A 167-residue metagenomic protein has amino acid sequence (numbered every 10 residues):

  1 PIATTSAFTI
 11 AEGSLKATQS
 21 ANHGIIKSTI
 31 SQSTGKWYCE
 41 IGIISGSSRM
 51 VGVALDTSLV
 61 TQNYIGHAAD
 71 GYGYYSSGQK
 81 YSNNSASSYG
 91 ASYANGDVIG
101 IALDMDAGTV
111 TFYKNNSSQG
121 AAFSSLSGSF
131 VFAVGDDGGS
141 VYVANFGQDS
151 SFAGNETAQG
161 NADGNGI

Functional and structural regions predicted by a protein language model:
P1-I167: PRY/SPRY (B30.2) beta-sandwich protein-interaction domains and their adjacent Ser/Pro/Gly-rich low-complexity linkers
